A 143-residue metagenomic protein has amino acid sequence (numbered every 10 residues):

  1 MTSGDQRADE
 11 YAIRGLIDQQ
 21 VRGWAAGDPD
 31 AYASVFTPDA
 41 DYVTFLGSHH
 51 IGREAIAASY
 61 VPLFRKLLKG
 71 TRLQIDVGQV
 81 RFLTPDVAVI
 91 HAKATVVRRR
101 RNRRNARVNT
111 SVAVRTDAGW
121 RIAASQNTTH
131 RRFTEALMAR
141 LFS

Functional and structural regions predicted by a protein language model:
T2-D9, L137-M138: A detector for short, charged/polar N-terminal pre-domain segments
E10-L16, P29-D86, R103-R104: A solvent-exposed, acidic/Ser-Thr-rich amphipathic alpha-helical stretch
Q20, G27-D28: Short helix-adjacent coil turns
A25, V96-R98, A113, H130: Beta-strand elements of well-folded, non-transmembrane domains
P85-A94: A short hydrophobic beta-strand element
A106-A136: Short beta-strand edge/turn micro-motifs at domain boundaries
